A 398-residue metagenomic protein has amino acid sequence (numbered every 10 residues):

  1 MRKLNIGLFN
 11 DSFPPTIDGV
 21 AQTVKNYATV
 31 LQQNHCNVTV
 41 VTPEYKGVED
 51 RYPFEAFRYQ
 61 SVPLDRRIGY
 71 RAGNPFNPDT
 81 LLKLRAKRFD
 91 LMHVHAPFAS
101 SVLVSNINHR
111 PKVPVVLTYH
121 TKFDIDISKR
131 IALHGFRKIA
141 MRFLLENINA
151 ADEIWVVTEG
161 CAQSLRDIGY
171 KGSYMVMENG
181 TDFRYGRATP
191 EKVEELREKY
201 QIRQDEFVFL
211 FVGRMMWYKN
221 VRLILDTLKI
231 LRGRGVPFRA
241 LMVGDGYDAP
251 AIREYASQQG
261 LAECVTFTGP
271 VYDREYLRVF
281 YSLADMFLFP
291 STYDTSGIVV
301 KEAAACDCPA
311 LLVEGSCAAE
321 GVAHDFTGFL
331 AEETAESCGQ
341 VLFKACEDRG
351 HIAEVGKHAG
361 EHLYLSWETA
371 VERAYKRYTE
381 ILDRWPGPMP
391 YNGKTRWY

Functional and structural regions predicted by a protein language model:
T42, F57-Q60, R137, M141-K192: Donor nucleotide-sugar binding/catalytic pocket of nucleotide-sugar-dependent glycosyltransferases
I148, P270, R278-A284: Short alpha-helical donor nucleotide-sugar binding micro-motif in glycosyltransferases
R197, R203-K219, L225-L228: Conserved donor-binding/catalytic core segment of Leloir-type glycosyltransferases
R253-V271: Nucleotide-activated donor-binding/catalytic signature segment of Leloir-type glycosyltransferases, i.e., the conserved
C264, H351-L365: A short, well-ordered alpha-helix in the C-terminal region of glycosyltransferases
T292: Aromatic "clamp/platform" in nucleotide-sugar-dependent glycosyltransferases that forms part of the donor/acceptor
P309-V313: Short hydrophobic beta-strand element within catalytic cores of glycosyltransferases and related nucleotide-activated
H324-D325, F329-A335, K344-R349: Conserved acidic donor-binding segment of nucleotide-sugar-dependent glycosyltransferases
